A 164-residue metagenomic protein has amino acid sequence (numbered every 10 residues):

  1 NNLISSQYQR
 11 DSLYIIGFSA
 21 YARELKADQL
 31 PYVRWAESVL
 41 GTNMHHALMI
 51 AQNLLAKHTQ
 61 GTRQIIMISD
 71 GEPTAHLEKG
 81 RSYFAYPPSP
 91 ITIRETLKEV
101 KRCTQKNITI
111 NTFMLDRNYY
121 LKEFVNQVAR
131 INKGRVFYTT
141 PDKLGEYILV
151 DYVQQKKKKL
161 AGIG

Functional and structural regions predicted by a protein language model:
N1-A27, A47-L48, G61-I68, N111-Y120: Von Willebrand factor
S5-R10, A56-K57, K101-I108: Arginine/glycine-rich "motif VI" loop of SF2 helicases in the C-terminal RecA-like domain
Y8-S38, L54-H58, H76-R81, Y120-V128 (+1 more regions): Short beta-strand-loop
L30, T109-G162: Von Willebrand factor A/integrin I-like adhesion domains
R34-N43, A85-I91: Flexible beta-alpha connector loops of hexameric P-loop NTPases
T42-N53: Active-site glycine- and acidic-residue-rich loops that bind and position anionic ligands or nucleotide-like cofactors
G71-I131: VWA/integrin I-like adhesion module and closely mimicked acidic/polar interface patches used
